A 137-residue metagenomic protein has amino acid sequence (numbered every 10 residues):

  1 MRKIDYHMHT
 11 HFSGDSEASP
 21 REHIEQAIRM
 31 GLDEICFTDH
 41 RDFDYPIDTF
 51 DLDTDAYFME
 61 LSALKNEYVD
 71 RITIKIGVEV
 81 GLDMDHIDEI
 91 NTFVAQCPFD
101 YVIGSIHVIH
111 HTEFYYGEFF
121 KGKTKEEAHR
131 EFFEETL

Functional and structural regions predicted by a protein language model:
M1-M84: An N-terminally biased module of ancient metal coordination in phosphate/nucleic-acid-related enzymes
D48-L137: Extended substrate/RNA-proximal surfaces in nucleic-acid metabolism proteins
